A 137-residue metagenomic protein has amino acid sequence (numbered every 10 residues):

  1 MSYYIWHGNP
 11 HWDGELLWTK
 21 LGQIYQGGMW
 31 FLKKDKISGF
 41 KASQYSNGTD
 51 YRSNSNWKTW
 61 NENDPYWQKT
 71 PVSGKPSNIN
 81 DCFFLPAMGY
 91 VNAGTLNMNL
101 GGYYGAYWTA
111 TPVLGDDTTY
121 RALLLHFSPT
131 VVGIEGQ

Functional and structural regions predicted by a protein language model:
Y3-Q137: C-terminal, surface-exposed recognition/capping segments
